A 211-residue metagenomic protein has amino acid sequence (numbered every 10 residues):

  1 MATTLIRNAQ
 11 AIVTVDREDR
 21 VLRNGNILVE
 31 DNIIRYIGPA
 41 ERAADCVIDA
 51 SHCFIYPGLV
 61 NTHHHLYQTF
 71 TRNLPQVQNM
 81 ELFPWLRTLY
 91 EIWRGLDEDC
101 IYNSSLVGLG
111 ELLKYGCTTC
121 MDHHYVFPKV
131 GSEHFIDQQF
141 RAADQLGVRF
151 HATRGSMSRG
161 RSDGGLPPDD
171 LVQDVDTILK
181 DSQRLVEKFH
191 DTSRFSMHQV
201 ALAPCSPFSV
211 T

Functional and structural regions predicted by a protein language model:
M1-A43, C53-F54: N-terminal metal-binding scaffold of metallo-dependent hydrolase/deaminase domains
T4-R7, E41-T88, L106, G110-K114 (+1 more regions): Replace "His-x-His-based motif
A9, I27, N32, H52 (+4 more regions): Divalent metal-coordination and catalytic microenvironments
N32-A40, V47, S51, L113-Y125 (+2 more regions): Gly/lys/ser-thr-rich phosphate-binding loops in alpha/beta enzymes that coordinate phosphoanhydride or phosphate groups
F70-I101, R159-V175: Active-site gating loops and adjacent loop-to-helix segments of metal-dependent hydrolytic enzymes
T71, Y125, G155-S156: Short, ordered loop/turn segments at secondary-structure junctions
Y90-V130: Hydrophobic alpha-helical hairpins/lids featuring a short glycine-rich hinge
V130-T211: Metal-coordinating catalytic core of metallo-dependent amide/deamination hydrolases
